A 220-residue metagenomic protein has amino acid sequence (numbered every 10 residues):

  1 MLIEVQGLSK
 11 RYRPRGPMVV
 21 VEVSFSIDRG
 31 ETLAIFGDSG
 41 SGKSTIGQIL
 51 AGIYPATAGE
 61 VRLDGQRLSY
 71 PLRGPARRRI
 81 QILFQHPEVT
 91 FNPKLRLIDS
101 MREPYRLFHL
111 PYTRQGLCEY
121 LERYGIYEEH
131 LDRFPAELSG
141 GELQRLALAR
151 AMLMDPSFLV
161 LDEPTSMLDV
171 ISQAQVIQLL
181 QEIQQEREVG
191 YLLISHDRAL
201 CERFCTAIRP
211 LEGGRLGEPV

Functional and structural regions predicted by a protein language model:
M1-V5, S9-E22, Y70-L72, K94: A short, flexible loop at the N-terminus of ABC-type nucleotide-binding domains that lies
F36-D38: The feature captures the beta-strand-to-loop junction immediately N-terminal to the Walker
A51: Helix-to-loop junction immediately C-terminal to a conserved catalytic motif
R67-Q81, L95, D99, L107: ABC ATPase NBD coupling module
R114-E129: Conserved ABC ATPase "signature" region
F134-L138, E142: Conserved ABC ATPase signature
L148: Hydrophobic anchor residue at the start of the ABC signature
